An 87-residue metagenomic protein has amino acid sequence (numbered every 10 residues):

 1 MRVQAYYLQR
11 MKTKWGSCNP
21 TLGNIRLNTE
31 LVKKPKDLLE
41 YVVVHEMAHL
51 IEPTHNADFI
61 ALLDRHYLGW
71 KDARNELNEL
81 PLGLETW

Functional and structural regions predicted by a protein language model:
M1-Y41, L50-W87: Active-site-proximal or metal-binding-adjacent scaffold patches in catalytic folds
E46: Walker B catalytic acidic pair
